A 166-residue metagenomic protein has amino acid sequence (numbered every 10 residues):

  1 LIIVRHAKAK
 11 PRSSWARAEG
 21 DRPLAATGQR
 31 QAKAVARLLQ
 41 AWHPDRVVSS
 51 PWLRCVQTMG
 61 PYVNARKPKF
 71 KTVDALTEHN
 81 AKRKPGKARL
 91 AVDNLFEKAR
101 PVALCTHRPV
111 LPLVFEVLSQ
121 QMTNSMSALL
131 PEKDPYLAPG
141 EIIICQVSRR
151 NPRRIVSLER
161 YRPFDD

Functional and structural regions predicted by a protein language model:
L1-I2, K98-P109: Generic beta-sheet signal
L1-K84, R89, P112, L118-S125 (+3 more regions): Active-site-proximal alpha-helix that buttresses catalytic centers in soluble enzyme cores
P44, A99, P152-V156: A broad structural signal for short, well-ordered beta-strand segments within beta-sheet-rich domains
K84-R100: A short, acidic, amphipathic alpha-helical segment used as a generic capping/interface helix at domain edges
N94-K98, H107, Y136-P139: A structural signal for short secondary-structure junctions
Q146-P152: Short acidic-glycine loop/turn motifs at beta-strand connectors
